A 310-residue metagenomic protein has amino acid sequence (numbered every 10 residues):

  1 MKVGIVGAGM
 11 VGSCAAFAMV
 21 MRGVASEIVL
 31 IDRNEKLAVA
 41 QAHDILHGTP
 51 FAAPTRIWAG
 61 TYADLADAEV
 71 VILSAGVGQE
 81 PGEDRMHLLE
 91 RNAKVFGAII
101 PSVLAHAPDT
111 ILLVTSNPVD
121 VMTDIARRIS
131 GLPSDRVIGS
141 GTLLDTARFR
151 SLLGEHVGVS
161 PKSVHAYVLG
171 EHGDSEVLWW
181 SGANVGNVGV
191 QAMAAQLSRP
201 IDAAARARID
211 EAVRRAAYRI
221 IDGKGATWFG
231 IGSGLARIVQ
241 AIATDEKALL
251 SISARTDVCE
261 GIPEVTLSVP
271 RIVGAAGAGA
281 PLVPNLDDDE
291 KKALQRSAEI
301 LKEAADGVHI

Functional and structural regions predicted by a protein language model:
A8-G9: Glycine-rich Rossmann-fold phosphate-binding loop(s) that bind the pyrophosphate of adenine dinucleotide cofactors
G12-S13: N-terminal Rossmann-fold NAD(P) dinucleotide-binding loop
M19: Aromatic pocket-lining residues of Rossmann-like dinucleotide-binding sites
E27, I31-E69, E83, K302-I310: Conserved N-terminal Rossmann-fold NAD(P) cofactor-binding segment
P50-I111: Rossmann-like NAD(P)-binding element
R85-R150: Rossmann-like NAD(P)(H) cofactor-binding subdomain of soluble oxidoreductases
S130-R136, T146-I310: C-terminal substrate-binding/catalytic lobe of Rossmann-fold NAD(P)-dependent dehydrogenases
